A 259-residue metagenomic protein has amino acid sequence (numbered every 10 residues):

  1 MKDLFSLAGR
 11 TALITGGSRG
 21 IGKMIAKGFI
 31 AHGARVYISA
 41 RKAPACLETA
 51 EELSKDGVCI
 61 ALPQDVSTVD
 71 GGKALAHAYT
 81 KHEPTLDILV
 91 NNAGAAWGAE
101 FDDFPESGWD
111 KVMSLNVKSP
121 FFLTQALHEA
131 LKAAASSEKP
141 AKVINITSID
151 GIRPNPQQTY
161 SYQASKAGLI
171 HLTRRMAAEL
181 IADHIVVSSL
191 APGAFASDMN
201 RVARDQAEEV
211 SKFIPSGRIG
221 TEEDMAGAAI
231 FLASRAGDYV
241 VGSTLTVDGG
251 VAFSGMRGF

Functional and structural regions predicted by a protein language model:
K2-L4, I230, V241-F259: Short C-terminal tail/terminal secondary-structure segment of NAD(P)H-dependent dehydrogenase/reductase domains
T11, S18-R19: Conserved glycine-rich cofactor-binding loop
E100-F101, P105-M113, V210: Substrate-binding pocket helix/loop in short-chain dehydrogenase/reductase
T124, S165, T173: Active-site helix of classical SDR
E129, A178-E179, D238: Alpha-helical segment proximal to the catalytic Tyr-Lys
S148: Residue(s) in the substrate-gating loop at a strand-loop-helix junction that position the organic substrate next
I181, V186, V240-G242: Short, small/polar-rich loop/turn modules that mediate ligand/substrate recognition or access, typified
